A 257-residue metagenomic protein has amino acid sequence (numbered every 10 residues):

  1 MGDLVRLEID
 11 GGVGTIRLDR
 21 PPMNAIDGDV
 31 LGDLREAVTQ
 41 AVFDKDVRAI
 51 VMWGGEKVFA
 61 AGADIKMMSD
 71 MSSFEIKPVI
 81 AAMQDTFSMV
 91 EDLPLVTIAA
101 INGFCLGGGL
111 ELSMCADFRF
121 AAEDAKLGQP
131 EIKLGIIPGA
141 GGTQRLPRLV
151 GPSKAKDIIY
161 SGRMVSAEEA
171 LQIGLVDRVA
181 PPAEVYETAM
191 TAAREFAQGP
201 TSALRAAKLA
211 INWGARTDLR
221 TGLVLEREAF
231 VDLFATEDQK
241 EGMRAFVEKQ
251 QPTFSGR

Functional and structural regions predicted by a protein language model:
M1-G55, D70, A81, S88: Conserved CoA-thioester-binding segment of acyl-CoA-metabolizing enzymes
I16, D33-L34, M52, D64 (+5 more regions): Terminal peptide-recognition signature
A25, A63, D70-A81, D85-S88 (+5 more regions): Residues at secondary-structure transition points
D29-R35, A82, M89, T188 (+3 more regions): Charged catalytic carboxylate motif
L31-D33, T39-F43, A49, I65-N102 (+2 more regions): An acidic, glycine-rich surface segment that forms the CoA-thioester-binding/catalytic face of crotonase-fold enzymes
K57-I65: Amphipathic alpha-helical interaction surfaces in cytosolic regulatory modules
E91-L204, D232-T236, E241-R244, Q250 (+1 more regions): Crotonase-fold acyl-CoA enzyme core
